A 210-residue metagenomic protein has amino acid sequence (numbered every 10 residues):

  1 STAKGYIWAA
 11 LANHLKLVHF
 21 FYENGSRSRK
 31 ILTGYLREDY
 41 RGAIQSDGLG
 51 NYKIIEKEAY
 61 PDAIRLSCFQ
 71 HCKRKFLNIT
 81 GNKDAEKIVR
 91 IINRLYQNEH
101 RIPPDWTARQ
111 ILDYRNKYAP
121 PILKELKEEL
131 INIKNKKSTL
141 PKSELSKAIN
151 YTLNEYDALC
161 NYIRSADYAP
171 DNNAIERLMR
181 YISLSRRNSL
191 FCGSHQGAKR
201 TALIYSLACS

Functional and structural regions predicted by a protein language model:
S1-S210: Catalytic center-proximal scaffold of phosphoryl-transfer enzymes
